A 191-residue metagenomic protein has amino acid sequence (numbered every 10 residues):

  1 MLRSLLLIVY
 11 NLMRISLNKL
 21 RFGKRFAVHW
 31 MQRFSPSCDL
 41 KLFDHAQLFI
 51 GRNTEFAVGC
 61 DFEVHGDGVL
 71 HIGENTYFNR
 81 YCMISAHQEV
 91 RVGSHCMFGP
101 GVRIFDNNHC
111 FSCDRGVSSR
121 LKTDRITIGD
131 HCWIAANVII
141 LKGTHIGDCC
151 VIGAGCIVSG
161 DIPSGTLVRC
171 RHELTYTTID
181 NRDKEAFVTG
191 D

Functional and structural regions predicted by a protein language model:
M1-F105, G129-H131, V138, D148 (+2 more regions): Domain-scale signature associated with acetyltransferase and cell-envelope carbohydrate enzymes
N108-H109: Extracellular/periplasm-exposed beta-strand and loop segments of Gram-negative cell-envelope proteins, dominated by
D114-V117, D180-N181: Short acidic, glycine/proline-rich loop/turn micro-motifs
G116-I128: Glycine-rich NAD(P)-binding loop of Rossmann-like domains
H145: Residues immediately N-terminal to the Walker A/P-loop in ABC ATPase nucleotide-binding domains
V151-I157: A generic "structured core" feature
G153, R169-C170: H-loop (His-switch) and adjacent beta-strand-loop-beta switch element of ABC-type ATPase nucleotide-binding domains
